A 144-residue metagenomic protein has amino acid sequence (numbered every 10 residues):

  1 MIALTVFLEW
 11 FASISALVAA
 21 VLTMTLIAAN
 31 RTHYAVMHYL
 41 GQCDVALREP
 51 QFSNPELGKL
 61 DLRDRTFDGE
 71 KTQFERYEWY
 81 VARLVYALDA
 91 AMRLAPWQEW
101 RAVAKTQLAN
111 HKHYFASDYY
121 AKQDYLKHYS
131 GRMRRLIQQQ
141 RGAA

Functional and structural regions predicted by a protein language model:
M1-Y34: Membrane-embedded hydrophobic alpha-helical segments
R31-A144: Amphipathic alpha-helical "stem/stalk" segments
